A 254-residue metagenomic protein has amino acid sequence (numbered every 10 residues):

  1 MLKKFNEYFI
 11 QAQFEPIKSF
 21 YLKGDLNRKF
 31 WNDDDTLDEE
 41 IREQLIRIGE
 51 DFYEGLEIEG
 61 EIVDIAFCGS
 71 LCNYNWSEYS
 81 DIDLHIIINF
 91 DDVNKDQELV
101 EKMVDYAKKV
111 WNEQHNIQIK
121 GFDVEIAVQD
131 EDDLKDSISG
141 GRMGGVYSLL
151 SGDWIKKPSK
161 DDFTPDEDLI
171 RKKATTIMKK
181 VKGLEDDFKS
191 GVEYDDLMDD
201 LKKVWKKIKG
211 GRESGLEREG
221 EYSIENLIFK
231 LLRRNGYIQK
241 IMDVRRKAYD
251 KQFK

Functional and structural regions predicted by a protein language model:
M1-A12: Short acidic, low-complexity intrinsically disordered linear motifs used for protein-protein interactions
A12-S80, I87-K254: Catalytic core of pol beta-like nucleotidyltransferases
